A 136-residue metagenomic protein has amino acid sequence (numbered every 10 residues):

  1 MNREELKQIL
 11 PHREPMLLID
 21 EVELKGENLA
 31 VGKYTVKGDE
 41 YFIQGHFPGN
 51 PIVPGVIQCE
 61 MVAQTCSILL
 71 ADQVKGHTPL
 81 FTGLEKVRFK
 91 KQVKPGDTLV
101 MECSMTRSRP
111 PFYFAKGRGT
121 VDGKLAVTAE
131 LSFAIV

Functional and structural regions predicted by a protein language model:
M1-L6, D97-M101: Short Pro/Gly-enriched beta-strand edge/turn motifs at strand-loop
R13-E14, R109: Short loop/turn motifs at secondary-structure junctions and domain boundaries
E14-V53: Catalytic strand-loop segment that frames the active site of acyl-thioester-processing enzymes
L18, N28-G32, I43, T78-E85 (+2 more regions): A generic structural signal for short beta-strands and their flanking turns/coil linkers
D20-E23, E85, K90, S104-T106: Conserved positions in beta-strands of structured domains
V22, V53-G76: Active-site helix/loop of acyl-thioester processing domains in fatty-acid/polyketide metabolism, spanning hotdog-fold
E27-V31, V93-D97, S104-V136: HotDog/MaoC-like acyl-thioester-processing domains
T65-V100, A134: Hydrophobic beta-strand-centered segment that forms part of the acyl-chain substrate-binding groove
